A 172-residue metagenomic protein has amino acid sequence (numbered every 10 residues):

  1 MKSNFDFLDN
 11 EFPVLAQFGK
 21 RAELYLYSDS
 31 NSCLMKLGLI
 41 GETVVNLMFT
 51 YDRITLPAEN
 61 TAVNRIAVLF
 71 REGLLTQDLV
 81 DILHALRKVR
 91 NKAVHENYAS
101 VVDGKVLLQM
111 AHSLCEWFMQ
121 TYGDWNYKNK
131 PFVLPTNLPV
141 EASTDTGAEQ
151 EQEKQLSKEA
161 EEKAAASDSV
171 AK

Functional and structural regions predicted by a protein language model:
M1-K172: Amphipathic alpha-helical interface elements
